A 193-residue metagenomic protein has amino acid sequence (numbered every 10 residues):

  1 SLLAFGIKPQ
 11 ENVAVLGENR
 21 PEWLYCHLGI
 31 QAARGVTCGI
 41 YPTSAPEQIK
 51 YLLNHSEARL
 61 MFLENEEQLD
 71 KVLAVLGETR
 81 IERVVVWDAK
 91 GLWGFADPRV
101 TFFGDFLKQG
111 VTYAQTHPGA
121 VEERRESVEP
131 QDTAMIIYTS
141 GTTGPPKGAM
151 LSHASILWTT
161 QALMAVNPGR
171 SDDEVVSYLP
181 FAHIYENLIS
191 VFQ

Functional and structural regions predicted by a protein language model:
S1-E47: Conserved AMP-binding/adenylate-forming
G29-G35, E186-Q193: Conserved short alpha-helical elements in the N-terminal third of ANL/AMP-binding
R34, G141-T142: Conserved G/P- and acidic residue-centered "switch" motifs that form tight phosphate/ATP-binding loops in soluble
R59, G77-W87, V175-V176: Conserved helix-loop-beta element of the AMP-binding
E66-I81: Adenylate-forming
T101-G104, V111-Y138, P145, P168-E174: Conserved pre-ATP/AMP-binding loop-to-beta segment of ANL
P130, A149-R170, V175-Y178, L188: Conserved structural elements of the adenylate-forming
